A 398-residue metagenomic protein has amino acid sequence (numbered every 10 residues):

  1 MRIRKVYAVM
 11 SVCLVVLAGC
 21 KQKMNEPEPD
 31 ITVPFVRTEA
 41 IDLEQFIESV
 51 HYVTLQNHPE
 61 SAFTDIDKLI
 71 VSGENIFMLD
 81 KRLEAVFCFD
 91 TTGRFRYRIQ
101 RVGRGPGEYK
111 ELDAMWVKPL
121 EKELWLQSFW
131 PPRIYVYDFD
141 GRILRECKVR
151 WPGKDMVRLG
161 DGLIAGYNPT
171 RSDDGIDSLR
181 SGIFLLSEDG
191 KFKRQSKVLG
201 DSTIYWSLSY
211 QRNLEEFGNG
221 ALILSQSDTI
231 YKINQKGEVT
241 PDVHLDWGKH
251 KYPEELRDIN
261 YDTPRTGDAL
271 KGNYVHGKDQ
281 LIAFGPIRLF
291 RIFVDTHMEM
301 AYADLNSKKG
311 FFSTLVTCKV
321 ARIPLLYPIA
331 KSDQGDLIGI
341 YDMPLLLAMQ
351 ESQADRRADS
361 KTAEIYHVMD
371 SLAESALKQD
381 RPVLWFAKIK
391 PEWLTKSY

Functional and structural regions predicted by a protein language model:
L17-G19: C-terminal motif of bacterial Sec signal peptides marking the signal peptidase cleavage site
K23-Q56: Blade/loop signatures of beta-propeller domains
H51-E84: Beta-strand-rich domains and repeat architectures in extracellular enzymes and scaffolds, especially beta-propellers
Q56-S61, R94-E121, S128-F129: Blade-loop segments of beta-propeller domains
P59, Q100-G107, K148-K154, L199-I204 (+2 more regions): Short coil/turn segments at the loop-to-beta-strand junctions that recur within blades of beta-propeller repeat folds
D65-K68, K110-M115, W151-L159, I204-R212 (+2 more regions): Repeated scaffold domains used in trafficking and secretory/extracellular systems, primarily beta-propellers
F129-L179, R194-D201: Asp-box/WD-like beta-propeller blade repeats and closely related beta-sheet repeat scaffolds
D242-R265, N306-Q334: Conserved blade-ending motifs and adjacent loop-strand segments that build the rim/top face of beta-propeller domains
